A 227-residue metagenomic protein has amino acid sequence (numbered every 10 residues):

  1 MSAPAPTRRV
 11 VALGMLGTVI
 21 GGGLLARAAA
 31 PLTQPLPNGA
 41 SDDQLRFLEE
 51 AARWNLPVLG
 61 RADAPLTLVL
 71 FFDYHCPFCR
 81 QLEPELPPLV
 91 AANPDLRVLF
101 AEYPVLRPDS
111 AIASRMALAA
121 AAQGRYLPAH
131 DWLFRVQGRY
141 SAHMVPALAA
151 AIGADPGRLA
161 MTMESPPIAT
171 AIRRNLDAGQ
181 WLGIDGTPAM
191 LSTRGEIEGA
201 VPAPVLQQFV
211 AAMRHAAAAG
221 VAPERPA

Functional and structural regions predicted by a protein language model:
A3-L25, A150-A227: C-terminal cap of thioredoxin/glutaredoxin-like
A29-F47: N-proximal helix/coil linker or "cap" segments that precede and/or mark the start of modular domains
R46, L56-P57, A101-Y103, W132 (+1 more regions): Flexible, active-site-adjacent loop/turn segments at secondary-structure boundaries
L48-L66: A short beta-strand-turn-helix
E49-A51, Q81, A171: Short secondary-structure boundary/capping elements
R53-P57, P84-E85, L176-A178: A generic local structural motif
R61, L70, G199: Conserved strand-loop elements at the edges of beta-sheets that form or border functional pockets
A64-H75, R80-A151, L182-D185, A216 (+1 more regions): Structural alpha/beta surface segment adjacent to cysteine/selenocysteine redox centers across thiol/disulfide enzymes
